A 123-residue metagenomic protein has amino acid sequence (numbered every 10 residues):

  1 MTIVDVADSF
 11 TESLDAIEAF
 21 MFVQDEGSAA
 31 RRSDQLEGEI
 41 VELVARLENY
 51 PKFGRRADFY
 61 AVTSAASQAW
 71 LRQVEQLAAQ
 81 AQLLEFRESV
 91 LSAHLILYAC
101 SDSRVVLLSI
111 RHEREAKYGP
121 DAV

Functional and structural regions predicted by a protein language model:
M1-F86, A122-V123: Basic, Lys/Arg-enriched alpha-helical interface segments
L77-V123: Enriched for short, Lys/Arg-rich terminal
